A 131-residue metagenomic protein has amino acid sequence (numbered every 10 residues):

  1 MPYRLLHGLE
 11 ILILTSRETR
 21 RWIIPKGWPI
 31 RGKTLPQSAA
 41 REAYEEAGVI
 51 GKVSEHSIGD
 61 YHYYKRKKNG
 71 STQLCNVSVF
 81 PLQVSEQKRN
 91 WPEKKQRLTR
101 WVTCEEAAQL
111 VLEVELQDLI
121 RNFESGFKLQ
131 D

Functional and structural regions predicted by a protein language model:
M1-P25: N-terminal strand-loop-strand
M1-Y3, A40, Y44, A108: Residues within alpha-helical segments
R4-L6, Q83-K88, C104-E105: Short loop segments at secondary-structure junctions
G8-I11, V77, Q96: Short glycine-rich loop/turn motifs
R20-W22, K88-D131: Nudix hydrolase/Nudix homology domain
I24-I58: The catalytic Nudix box helix
E45-I50, S57-H62, N122-D131: A general structural signal for short secondary-structure boundary/capping elements
D60-N90, R100: Active-site-adjacent beta-strand/loop module that shapes the phosphate/pyrophosphate-binding cleft
